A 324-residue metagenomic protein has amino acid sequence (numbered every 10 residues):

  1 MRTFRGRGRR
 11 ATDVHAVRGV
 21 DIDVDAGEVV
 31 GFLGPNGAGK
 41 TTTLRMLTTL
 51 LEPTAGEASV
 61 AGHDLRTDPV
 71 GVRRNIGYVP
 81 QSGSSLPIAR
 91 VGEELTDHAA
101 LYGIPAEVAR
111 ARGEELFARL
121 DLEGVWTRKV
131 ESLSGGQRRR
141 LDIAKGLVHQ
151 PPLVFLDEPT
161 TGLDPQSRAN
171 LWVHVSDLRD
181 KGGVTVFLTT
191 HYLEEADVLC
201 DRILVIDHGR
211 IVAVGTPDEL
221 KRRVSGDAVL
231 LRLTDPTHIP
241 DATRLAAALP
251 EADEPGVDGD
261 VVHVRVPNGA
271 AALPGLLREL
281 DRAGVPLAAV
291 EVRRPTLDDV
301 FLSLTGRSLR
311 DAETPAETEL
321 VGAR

Functional and structural regions predicted by a protein language model:
G56-T67, V72: Conserved ABC transporter NBD signature motif
T96, A100, E107-V125: Conserved ABC ATPase "signature" region
K129-L133: Conserved ABC ATPase signature
Q150: Conserved catalytic motifs of ABC-family nucleotide-binding domains
V154-D157: Catalytic Walker B motif of ABC-type/P-loop ATPase nucleotide-binding domains
V173-P267: ABC transporter nucleotide-binding domain
